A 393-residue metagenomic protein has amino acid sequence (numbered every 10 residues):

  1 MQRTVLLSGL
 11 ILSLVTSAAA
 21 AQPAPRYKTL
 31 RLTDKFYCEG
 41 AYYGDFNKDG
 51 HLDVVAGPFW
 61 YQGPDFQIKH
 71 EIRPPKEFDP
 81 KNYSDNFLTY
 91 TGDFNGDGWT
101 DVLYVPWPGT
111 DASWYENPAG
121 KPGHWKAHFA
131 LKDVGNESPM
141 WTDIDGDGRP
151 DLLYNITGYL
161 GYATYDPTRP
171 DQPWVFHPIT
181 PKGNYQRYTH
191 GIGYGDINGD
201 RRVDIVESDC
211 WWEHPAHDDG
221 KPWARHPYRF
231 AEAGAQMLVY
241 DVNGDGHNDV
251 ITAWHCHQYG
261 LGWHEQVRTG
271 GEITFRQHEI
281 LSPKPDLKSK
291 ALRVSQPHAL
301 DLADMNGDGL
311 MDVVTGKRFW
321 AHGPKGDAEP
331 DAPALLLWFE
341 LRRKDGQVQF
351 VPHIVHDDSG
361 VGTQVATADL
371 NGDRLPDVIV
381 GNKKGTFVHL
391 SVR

Functional and structural regions predicted by a protein language model:
M1-Q2: N-terminal secretory signal peptides that target proteins for export/translocation
V5-S17: Bacterial N-terminal signal peptides
A20-R393: Beta-propeller-forming repeat regions
